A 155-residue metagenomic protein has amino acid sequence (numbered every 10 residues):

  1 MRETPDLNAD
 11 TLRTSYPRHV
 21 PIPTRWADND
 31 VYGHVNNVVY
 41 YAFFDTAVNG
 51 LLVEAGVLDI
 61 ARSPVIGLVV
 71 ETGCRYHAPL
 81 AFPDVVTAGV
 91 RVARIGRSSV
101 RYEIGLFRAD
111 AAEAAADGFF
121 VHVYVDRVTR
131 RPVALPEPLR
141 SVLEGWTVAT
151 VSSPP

Functional and structural regions predicted by a protein language model:
R2-R18, P79-V85, V92-P155: HotDog/MaoC-like acyl-thioester-processing domains
R2-V57: Catalytic strand-loop segment that frames the active site of acyl-thioester-processing enzymes
I22-W26, Y76, Y124: Hydrophobic residues in beta-strands and at strand termini
V35, G67-V69, A115: A broad, structural micro-motif
Y40-F43, L68, E103: Residue-level recognition of specific faces of alpha-helices
I60-G67: Short, basic/aromatic beta-hairpin or loop at an interaction surface
E71-R75: Short alpha-helix capping/helix-loop boundary micro-motifs
